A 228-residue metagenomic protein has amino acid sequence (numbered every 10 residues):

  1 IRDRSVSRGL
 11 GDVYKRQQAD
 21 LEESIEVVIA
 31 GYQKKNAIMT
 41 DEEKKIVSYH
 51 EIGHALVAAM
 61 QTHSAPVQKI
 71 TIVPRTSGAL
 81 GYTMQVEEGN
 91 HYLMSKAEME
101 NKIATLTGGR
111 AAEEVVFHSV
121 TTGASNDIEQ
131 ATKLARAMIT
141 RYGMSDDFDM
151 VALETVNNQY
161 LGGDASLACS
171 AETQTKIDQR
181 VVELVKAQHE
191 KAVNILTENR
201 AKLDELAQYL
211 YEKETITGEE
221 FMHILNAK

Functional and structural regions predicted by a protein language model:
I1-Y14: Single conserved hydrophobic/aromatic residue that forms the stacking wall/gate of nucleotide- or nucleobase-binding
D3, I38-D41, Y92, A124: Alpha-helix N-cap/helix-initiation motif
G9, D20, E220: Ca2+-coordinating acidic residues in Ca2+-binding motifs
D12-L21, V27-I46, Y142-M150: C-terminal helical "lid" subdomain and adjoining coupling/linker elements of P-loop NTPases
K15, K45-Y49, A55-K228: Soluble catalytic regions of large protease machineries
E23, H54: Active-site micro-motifs of SAM-dependent methyltransferase domains
